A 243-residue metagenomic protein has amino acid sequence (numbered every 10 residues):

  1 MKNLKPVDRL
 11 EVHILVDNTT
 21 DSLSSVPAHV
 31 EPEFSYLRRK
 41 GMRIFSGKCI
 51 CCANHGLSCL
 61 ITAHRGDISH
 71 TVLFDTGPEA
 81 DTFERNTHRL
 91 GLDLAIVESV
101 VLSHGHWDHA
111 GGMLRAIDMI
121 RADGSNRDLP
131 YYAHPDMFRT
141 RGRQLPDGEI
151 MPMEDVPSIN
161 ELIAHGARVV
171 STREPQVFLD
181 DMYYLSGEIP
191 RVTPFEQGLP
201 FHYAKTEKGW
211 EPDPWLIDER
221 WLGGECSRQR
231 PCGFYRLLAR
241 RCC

Functional and structural regions predicted by a protein language model:
M1-S69, L185-L222, C226: Zn-dependent metallo-beta-lactamase
S22, D81, H106-A110, F138-T140 (+2 more regions): Active-site environment of divalent metal-dependent phosphoester hydrolases
K48-H55, A63-S99, L114, A122 (+2 more regions): Pre-active-site segment of Zn-dependent metallo-hydrolases
I61, D75, T87, H104 (+3 more regions): Divalent metal-coordination and catalytic microenvironments
F74, L179-E188, C232-F234: Short hydrophobic-aromatic micro-motifs
E98-V169, G187-E196: Active-site HxH/HxHxD metal-binding segment of metal-dependent hydrolases
S99, H106-G111, P130, G209-C243: Cap/insert and terminal regions of metallo-dependent hydrolase folds
M151-P157, E161-T172, F201-W210, L216-D218: Active-site glycine-rich loop that binds ribose-phosphate moieties when present
